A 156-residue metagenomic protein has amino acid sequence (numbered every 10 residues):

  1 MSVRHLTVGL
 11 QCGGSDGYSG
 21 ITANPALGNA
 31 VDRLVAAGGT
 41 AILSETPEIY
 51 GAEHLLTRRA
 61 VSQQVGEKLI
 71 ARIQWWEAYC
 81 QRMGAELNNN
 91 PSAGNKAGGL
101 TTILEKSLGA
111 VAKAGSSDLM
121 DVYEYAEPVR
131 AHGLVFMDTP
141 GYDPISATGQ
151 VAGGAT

Functional and structural regions predicted by a protein language model:
M1-V3: Intrinsically disordered, low-complexity linker/loop segments enriched in Gly/Pro and charged/polar residues
H5, L10, Y18-T156: Anaerobic metallocofactor- and corrinoid-dependent redox/one-carbon enzyme cores, especially those from methanogenesis
